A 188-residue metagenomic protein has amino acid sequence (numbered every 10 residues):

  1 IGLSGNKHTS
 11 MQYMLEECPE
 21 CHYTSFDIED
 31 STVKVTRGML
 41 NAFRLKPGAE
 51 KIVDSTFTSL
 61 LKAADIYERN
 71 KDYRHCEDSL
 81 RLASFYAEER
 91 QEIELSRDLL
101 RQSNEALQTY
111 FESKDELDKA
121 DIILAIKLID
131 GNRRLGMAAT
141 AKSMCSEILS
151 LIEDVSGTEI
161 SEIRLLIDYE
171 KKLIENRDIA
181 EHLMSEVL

Functional and structural regions predicted by a protein language model:
I1-N41: N-terminal cysteine/histidine-rich coordination modules
G5-Q12, P47, N70-K71, E116: Short, solvent-exposed segments of well-ordered alpha helices
Y13-E16, R74-S79, I123: Short, well-structured alpha-helical interface segments that form or flank functional binding sites
C18-C21, C76, C145: Generic recognition of cysteine residues
Y23-F26, E89, R134: Residue-level marker of positions within ordered structural domains that often coincide with functionally constrained
E29-Q108, E112: Extended interfacial segments that mediate partner engagement and assembly in macromolecular machines
L95-L188: C-terminal, charged low-complexity interaction regions
